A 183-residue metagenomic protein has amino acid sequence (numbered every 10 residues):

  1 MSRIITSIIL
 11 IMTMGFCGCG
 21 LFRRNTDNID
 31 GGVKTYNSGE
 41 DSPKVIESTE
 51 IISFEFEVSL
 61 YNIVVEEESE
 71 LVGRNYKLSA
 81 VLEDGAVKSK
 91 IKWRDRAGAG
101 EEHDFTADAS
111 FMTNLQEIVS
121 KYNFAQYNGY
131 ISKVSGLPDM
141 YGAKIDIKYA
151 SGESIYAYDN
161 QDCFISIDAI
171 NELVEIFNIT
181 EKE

Functional and structural regions predicted by a protein language model:
M1-I5: Positively charged n-region of N-terminal signal peptides that target proteins for export
G15-G18: C-terminal motif of bacterial Sec signal peptides marking the signal peptidase cleavage site
L21-V72, H103, I118, A125-E183: Short, well-ordered, aromatic-rich surface patches in folded extracellular/luminal domains
S69-I91: Short, flexible N-terminal segments of the mature chain
L82-D84, T106-N114, I147-E153: A short, structured loop/turn motif at beta-sheet edges
D84-D95, G152-Y158: Short, well-ordered strand-loop elements centered on a beta-strand within folded domains, enriched for acidic residues
K90-A125: A short-motif feature that recognizes glycine-rich, charge-decorated loops that bind or process nucleotide phosphates
